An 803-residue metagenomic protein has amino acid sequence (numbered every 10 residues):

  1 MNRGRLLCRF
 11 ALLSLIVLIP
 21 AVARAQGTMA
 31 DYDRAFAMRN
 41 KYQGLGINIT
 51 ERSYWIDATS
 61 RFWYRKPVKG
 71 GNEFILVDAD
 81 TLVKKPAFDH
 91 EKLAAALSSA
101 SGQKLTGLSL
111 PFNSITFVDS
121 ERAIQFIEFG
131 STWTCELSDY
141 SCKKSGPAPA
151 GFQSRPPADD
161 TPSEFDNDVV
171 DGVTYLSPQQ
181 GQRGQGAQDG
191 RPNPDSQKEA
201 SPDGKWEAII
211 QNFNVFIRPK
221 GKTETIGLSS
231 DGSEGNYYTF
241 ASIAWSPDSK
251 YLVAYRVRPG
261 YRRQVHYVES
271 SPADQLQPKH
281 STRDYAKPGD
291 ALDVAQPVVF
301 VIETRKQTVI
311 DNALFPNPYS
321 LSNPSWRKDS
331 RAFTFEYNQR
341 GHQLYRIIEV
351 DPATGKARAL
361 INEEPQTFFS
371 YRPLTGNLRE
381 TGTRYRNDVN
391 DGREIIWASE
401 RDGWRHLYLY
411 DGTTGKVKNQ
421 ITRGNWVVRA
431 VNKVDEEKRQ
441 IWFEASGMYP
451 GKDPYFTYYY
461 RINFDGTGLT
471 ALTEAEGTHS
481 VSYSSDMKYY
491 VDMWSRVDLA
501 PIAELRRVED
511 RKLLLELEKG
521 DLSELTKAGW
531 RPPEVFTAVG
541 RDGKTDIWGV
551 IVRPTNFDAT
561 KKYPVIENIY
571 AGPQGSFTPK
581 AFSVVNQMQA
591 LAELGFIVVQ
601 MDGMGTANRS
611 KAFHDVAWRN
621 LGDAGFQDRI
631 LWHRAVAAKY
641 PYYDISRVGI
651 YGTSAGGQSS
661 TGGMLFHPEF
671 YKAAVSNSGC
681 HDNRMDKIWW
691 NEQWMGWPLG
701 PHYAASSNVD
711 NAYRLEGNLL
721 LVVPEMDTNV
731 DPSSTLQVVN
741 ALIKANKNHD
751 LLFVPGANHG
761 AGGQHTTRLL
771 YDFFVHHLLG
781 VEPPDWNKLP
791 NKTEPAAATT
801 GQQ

Functional and structural regions predicted by a protein language model:
M1-A11: Bacterial N-terminal signal peptides that target proteins for export
R9-P20: Bacterial N-terminal signal peptides
P20, Y42-I49, F129-S131, I209-N212 (+4 more regions): Generic structural signal for short, solvent-exposed loop/turn connectors between secondary structure elements
A23-P501, L505-R506, S523, K527-W530 (+3 more regions): Beta-propeller folds
R263-Q264, S322-S325, S330, E336-N338 (+3 more regions): Serine-hydrolase catalytic core recognition
